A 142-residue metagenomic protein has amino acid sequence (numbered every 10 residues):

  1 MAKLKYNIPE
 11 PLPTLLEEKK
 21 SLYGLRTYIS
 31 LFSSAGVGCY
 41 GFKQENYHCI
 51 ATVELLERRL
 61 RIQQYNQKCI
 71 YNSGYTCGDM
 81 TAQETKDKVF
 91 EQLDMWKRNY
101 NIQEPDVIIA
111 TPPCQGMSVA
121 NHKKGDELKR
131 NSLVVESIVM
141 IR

Functional and structural regions predicted by a protein language model:
M1-R142: Conserved active-site and SAM-binding loop architecture of S-adenosyl-L-methionine-dependent nucleic-acid
